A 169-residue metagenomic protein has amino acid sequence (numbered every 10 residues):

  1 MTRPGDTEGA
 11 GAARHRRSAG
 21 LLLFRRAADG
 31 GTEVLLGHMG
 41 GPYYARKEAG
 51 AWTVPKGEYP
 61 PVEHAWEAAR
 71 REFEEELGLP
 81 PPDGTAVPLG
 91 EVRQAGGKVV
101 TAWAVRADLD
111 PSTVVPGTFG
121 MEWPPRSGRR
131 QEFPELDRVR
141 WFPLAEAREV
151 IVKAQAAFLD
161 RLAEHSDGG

Functional and structural regions predicted by a protein language model:
T2-V54, W103: N-terminal strand-loop-strand
A27-G30, G41-Y44, P60, G96-G97 (+1 more regions): Short, charged/polar surface micro-motifs in flexible loops or helix N-caps
R46, V62, V150: Residues that scaffold the ATP/ADP-binding catalytic core of kinase and kinase-like folds
V54-L89, P143: The catalytic Nudix box helix
E91-G128, R140, L162: Active-site-adjacent beta-strand/loop module that shapes the phosphate/pyrophosphate-binding cleft
Q131-D137: Non-DNA-binding regulatory cores of transcription-related proteins, predominantly C-terminal effector-binding
R140, L144-G169: Charged phosphate-binding loop/patch that engages nucleotide di/tri-phosphates or the phosphate backbone of nucleic
